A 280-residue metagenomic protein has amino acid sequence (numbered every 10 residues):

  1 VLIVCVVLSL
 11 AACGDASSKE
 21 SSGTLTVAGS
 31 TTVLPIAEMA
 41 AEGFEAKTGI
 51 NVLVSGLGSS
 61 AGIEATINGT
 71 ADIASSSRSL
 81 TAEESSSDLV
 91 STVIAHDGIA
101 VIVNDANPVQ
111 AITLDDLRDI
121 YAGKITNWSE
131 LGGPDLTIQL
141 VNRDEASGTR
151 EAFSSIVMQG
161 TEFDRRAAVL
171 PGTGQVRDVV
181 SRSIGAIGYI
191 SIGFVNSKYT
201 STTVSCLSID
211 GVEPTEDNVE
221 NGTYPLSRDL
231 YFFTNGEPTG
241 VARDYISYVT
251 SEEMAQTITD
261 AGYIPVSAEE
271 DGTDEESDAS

Functional and structural regions predicted by a protein language model:
V1-C5: Sec-dependent N-terminal signal peptides
L8-A12: C-terminal motif of bacterial Sec signal peptides marking the signal peptidase cleavage site
C13-S280: Exported/periplasmic ABC-transporter solute-binding proteins
